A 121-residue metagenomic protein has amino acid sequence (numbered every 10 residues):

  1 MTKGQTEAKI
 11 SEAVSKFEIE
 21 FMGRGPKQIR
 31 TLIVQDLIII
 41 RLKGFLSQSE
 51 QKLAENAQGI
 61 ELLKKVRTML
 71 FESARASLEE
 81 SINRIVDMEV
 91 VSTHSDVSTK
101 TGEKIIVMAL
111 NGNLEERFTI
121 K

Functional and structural regions predicted by a protein language model:
M1-K121: A domain-level signal for the structural core that forms small-molecule/cofactor-binding pockets and catalytic centers
